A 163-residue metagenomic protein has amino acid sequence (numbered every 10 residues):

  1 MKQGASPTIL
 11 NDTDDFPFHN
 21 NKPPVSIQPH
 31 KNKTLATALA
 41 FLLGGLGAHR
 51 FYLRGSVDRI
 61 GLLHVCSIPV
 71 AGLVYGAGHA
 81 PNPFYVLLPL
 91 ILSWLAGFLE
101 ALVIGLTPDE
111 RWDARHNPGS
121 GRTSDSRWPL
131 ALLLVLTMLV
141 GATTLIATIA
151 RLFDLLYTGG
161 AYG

Functional and structural regions predicted by a protein language model:
K2-T37, L62-G163: Transmembrane helix recognition focused on a "late"/terminal membrane span
L39-R50: N-terminal signal-anchor/start-transfer transmembrane helix
F51, G61: Active-site-flanking alpha-helical
V57-D58: Short hydrophobic/aromatic residue motifs in ordered secondary structure
